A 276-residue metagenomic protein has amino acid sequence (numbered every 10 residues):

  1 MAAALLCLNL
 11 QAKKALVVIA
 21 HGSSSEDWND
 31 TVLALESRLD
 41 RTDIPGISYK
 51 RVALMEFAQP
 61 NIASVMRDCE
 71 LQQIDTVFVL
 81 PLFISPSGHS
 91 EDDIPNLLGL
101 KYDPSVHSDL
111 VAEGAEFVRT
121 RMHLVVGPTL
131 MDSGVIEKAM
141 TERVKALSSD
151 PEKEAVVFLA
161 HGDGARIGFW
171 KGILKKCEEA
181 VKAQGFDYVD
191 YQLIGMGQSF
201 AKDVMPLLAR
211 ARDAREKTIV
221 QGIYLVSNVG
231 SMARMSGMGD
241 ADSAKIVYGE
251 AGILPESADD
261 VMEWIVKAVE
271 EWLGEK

Functional and structural regions predicted by a protein language model:
M1-C7: Bacterial N-terminal signal peptides
L10-K276: Extended amphipathic ligand-handling, pore-lining, and cofactor/metal-binding catalytic surfaces
